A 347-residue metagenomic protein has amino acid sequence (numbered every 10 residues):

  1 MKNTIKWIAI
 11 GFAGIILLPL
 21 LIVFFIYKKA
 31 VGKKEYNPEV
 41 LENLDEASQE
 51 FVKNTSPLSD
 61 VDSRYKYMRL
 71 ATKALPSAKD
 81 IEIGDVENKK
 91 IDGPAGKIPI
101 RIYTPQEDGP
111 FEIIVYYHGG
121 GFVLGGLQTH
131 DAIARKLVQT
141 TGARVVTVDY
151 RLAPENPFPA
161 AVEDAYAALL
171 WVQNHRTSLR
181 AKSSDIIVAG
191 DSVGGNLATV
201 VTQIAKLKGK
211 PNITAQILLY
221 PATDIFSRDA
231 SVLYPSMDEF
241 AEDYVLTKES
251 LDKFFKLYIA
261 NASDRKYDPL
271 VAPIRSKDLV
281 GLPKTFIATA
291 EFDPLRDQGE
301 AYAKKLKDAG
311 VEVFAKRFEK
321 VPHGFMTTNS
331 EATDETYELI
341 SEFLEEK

Functional and structural regions predicted by a protein language model:
M1-L17: N-terminal Sec-pathway targeting helices
F12, L20-K34, E39-S63, K73-K347: Alpha/beta-hydrolase superfamily serine-hydrolase fold, recognizing
M68-T72: Short amphipathic alpha-helical coiled-coil/interface segments
